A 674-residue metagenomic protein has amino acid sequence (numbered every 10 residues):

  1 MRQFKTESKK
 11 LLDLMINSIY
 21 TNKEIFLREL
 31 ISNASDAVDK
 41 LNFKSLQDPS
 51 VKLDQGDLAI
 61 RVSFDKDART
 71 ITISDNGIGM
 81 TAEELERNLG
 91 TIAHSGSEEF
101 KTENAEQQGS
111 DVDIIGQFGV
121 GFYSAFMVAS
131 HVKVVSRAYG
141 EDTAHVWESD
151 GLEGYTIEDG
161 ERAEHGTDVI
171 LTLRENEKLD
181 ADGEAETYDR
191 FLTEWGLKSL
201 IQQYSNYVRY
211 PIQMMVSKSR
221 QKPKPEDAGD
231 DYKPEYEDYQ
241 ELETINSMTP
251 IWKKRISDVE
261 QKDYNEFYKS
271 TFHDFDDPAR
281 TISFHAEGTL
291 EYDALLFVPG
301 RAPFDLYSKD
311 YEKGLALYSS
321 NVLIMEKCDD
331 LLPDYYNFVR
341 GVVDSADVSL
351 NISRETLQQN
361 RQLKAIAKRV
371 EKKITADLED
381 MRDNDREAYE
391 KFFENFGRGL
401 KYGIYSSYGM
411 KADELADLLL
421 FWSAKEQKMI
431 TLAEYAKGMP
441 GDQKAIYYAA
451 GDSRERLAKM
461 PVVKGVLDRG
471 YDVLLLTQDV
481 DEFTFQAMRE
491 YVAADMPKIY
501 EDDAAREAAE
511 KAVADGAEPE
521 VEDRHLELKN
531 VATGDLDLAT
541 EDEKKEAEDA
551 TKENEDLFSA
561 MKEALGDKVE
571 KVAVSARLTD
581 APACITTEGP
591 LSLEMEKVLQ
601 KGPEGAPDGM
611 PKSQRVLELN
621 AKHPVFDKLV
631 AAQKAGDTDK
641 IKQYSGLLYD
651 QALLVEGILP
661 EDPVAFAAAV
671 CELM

Functional and structural regions predicted by a protein language model:
M1-T187, F191, S199, K222: GHKL (Bergerat-fold) ATPase N-terminal catalytic module, capturing the glycine-rich phosphate-binding loop and acidic
I114, V132-G154, R174-L179, G183-M674: GHKL/Bergerat-fold ATPase module in large chromosome/replication-associated machines
